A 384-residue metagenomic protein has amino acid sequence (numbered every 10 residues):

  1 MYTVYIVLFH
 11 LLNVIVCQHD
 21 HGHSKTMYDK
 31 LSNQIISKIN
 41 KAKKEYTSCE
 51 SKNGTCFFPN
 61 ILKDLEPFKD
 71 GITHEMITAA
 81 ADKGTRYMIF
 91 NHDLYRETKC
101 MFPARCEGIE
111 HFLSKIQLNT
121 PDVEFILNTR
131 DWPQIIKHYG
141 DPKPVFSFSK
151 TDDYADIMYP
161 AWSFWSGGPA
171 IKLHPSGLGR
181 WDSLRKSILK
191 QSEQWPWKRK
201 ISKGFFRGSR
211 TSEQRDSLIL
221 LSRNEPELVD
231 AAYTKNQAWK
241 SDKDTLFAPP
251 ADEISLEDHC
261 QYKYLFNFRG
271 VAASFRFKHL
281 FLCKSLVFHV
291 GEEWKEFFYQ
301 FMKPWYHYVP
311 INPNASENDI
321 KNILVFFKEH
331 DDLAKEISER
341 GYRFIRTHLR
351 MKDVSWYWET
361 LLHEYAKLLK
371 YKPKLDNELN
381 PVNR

Functional and structural regions predicted by a protein language model:
M1-C17: Cleavable N-terminal signal peptides of Sec/SRP-targeted secreted and luminal proteins
Y2-Y5, Y28, Y46, Y87 (+12 more regions): Sequence-level detector for tyrosine residue identity
H10, H19-H23, H74, H92 (+10 more regions): Histidine (H) residue identity feature
N13, A170-L173, S316, Y365-A366: Amphipathic alpha-helical interaction segments
V16-S255, L375: Secretory-pathway glycan-assembly enzymes, especially type II membrane glycosyltransferases that use nucleotide-sugar
E253-N383: Catalytic binding pocket for nucleotide-activated donors in carbohydrate/polymer assembly enzymes
